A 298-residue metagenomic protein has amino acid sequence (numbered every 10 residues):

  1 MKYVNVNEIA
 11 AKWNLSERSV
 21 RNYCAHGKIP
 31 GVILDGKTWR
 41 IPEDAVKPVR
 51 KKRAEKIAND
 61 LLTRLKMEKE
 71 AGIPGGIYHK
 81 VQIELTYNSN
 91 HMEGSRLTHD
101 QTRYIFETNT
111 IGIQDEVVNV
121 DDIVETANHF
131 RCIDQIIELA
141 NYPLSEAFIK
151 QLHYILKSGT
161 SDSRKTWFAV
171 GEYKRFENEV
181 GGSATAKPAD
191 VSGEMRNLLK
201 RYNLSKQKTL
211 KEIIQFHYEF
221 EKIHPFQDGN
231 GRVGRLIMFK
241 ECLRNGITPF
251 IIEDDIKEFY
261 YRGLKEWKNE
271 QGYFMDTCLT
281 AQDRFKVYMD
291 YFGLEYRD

Functional and structural regions predicted by a protein language model:
M1-W13, E17-I29, L34-D298: FIC/Doc superfamily catalytic core
